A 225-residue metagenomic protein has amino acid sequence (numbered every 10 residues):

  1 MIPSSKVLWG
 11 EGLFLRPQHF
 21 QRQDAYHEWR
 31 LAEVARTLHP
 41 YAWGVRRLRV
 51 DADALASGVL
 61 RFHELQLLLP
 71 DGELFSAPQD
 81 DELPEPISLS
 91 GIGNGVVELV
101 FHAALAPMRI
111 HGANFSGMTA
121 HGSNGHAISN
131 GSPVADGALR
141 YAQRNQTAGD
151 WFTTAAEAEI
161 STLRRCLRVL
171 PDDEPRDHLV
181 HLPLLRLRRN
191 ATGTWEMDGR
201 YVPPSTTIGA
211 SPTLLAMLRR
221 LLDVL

Functional and structural regions predicted by a protein language model:
I2-A120, H126-N130: Glycine-rich, compositionally biased intrinsically disordered regions
S132-L225: Mixed-charge (acidic/basic) macromolecular-recognition segments
